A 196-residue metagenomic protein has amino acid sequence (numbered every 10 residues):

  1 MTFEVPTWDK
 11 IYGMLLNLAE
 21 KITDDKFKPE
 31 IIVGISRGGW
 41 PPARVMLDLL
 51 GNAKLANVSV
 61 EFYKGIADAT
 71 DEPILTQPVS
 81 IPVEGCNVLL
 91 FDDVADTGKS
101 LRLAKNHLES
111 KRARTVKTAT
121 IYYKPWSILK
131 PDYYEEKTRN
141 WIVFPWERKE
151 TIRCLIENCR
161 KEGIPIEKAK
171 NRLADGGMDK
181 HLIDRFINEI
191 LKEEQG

Functional and structural regions predicted by a protein language model:
M1-G196: PRPP-associated nucleotide enzymes
